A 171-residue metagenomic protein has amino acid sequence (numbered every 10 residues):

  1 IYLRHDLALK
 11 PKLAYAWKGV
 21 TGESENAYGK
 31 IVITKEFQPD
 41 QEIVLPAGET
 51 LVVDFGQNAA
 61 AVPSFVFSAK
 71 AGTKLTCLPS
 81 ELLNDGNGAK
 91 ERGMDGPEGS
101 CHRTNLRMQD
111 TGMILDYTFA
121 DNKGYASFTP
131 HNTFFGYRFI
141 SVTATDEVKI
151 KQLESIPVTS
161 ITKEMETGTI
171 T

Functional and structural regions predicted by a protein language model:
I1-T171: Extracellular/oxidizing-compartment recognition motifs
